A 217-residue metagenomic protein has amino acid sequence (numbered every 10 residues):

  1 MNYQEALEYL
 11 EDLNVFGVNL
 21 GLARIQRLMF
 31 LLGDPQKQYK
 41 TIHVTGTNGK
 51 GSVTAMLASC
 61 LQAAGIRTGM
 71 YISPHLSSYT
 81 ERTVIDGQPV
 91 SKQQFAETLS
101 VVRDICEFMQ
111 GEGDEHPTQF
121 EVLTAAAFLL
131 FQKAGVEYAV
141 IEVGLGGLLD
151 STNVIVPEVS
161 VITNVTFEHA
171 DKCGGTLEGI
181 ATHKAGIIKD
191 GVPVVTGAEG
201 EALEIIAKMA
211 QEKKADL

Functional and structural regions predicted by a protein language model:
M1, E11, I155-V156, E178: ATP-dependent carboxylate-amine ligase
M1-N48, S52-R67, L76-S77, P193-V195 (+1 more regions): N-terminal leader/targeting and accessory segments in enzymes
L22, Q26-K37, A63-I155, D171 (+1 more regions): ATP-dependent carboxylate-amine ligase catalytic core
T45-T47, V53, T124, T152 (+3 more regions): Ser/Thr-centric signal marking residues that sit in or immediately flank functional binding/regulatory motifs
N48, V53, Y71, P89 (+3 more regions): Gly/Ser/Thr-rich beta-alpha loop segments that engage phosphate groups in nucleotides
M109-E115, G135-E142, P157-L217: Acidic, Mg2+-coordinating active-site environments of NTP-dependent enzymes
